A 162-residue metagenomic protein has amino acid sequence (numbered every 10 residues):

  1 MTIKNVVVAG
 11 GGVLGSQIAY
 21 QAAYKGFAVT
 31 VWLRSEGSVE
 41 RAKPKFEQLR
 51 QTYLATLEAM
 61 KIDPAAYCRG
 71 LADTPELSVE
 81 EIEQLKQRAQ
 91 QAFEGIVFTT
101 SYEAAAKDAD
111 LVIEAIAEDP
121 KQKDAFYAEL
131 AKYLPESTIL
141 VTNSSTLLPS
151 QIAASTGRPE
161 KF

Functional and structural regions predicted by a protein language model:
M1, E94, K107, G157-E160: Structured loop/turn residues at beta-strand edges in well-structured enzyme cores
M1-R69, Y133: NAD(P)+-binding Rossmann beta1-loop-alpha1 motif at the extreme N-terminus of oxidoreductases
S16, E40, K107, D124 (+1 more regions): Alpha-helical elements of the RecA-like P-loop NTPase motor core of helicases
A28, G95-V97, K161: Conserved beta-strand segments of alpha/beta enzyme cores
V31, F98, T142: Conserved SAM-binding loop
Y53-Y133: A structured beta-alpha segment of the ubiquitous adenosine-cofactor-binding alpha/beta core
D119-F162: Rossmann-fold NAD(P)-binding glycine/threonine-rich loop
